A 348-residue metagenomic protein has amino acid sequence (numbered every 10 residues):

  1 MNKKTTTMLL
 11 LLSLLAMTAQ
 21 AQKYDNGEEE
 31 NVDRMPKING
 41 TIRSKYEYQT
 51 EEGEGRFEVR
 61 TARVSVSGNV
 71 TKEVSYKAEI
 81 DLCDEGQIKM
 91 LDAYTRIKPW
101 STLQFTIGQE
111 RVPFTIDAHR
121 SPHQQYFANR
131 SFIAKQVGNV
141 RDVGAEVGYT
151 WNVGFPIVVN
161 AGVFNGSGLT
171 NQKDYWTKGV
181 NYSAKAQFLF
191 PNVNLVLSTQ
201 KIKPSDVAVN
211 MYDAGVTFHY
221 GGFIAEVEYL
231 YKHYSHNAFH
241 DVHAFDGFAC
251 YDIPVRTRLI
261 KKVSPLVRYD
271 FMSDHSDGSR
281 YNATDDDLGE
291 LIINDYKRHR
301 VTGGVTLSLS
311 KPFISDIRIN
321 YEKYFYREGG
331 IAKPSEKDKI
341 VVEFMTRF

Functional and structural regions predicted by a protein language model:
M1-L9, T18-R43, F348: N-terminal periplasmic/intermembrane-space "pro-region" immediately following the signal or transit peptide
M1-N2, A21, I107, L266 (+1 more regions): Generic N-terminal leader/processing signal
N26-G168, K178-V180, A186-N194, F248-C250 (+1 more regions): Outer membrane beta-barrel
T50-E52, T71, R96-K98, A118-R120 (+1 more regions): Outer-membrane beta-barrel pore domains
Q172-W176: Active-site cleft segment of glycoside hydrolase catalytic domains centered on the general acid/base Glu
